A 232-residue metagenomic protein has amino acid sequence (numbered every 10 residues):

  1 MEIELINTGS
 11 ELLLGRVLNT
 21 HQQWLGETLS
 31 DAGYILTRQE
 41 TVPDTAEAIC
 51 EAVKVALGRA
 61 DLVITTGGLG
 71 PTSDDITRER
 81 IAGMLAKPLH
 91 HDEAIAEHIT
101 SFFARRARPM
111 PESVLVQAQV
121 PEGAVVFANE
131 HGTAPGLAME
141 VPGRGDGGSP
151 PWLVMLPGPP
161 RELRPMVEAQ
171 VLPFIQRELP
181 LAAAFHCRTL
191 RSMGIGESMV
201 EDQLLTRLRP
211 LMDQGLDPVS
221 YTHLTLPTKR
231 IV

Functional and structural regions predicted by a protein language model:
E2-A32, R38-Q39: Glycine-rich phosphate/diphosphate-binding loop of Rossmann-like nucleotide-binding domains
I3-E4, D61-L62, V125, P151-V154 (+1 more regions): Structural motif
S10-E11, G68-P71, G158-R161: Short glycine-rich anion-binding loops that position phosphate/pyrophosphate groups of nucleotides and phosphorylated
Q23-R105, P111-Q117: N-terminal small/polar loop signature for handling phosphorylated ligands or for N-terminal nucleophile
T28-S30, Y34-T37, T41-G58, G123 (+2 more regions): Gly/lys/ser-thr-rich phosphate-binding loops in alpha/beta enzymes that coordinate phosphoanhydride or phosphate groups
D75-L179, H186: Proline/glycine-rich low-complexity loops and linkers
P151-L224: An accessory alpha-helical subdomain
H223-V232: Single conserved hydrophobic/aromatic residue that forms the stacking wall/gate of nucleotide- or nucleobase-binding
